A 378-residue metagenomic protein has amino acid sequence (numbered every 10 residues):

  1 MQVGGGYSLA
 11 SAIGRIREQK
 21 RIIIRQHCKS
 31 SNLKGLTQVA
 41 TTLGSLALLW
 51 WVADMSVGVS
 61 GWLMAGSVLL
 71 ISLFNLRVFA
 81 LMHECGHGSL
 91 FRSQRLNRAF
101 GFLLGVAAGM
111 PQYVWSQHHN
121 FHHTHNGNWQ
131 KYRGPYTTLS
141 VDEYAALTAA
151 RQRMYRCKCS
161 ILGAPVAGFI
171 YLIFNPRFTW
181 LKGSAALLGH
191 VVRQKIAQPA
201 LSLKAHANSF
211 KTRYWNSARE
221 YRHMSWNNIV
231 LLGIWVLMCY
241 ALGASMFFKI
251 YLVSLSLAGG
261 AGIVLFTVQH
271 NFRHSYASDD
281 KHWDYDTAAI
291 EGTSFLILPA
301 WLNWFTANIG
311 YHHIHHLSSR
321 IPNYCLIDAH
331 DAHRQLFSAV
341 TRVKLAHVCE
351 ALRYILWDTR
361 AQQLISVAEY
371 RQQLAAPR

Functional and structural regions predicted by a protein language model:
M1-S72, V106-L252, Y324-R378: Non-catalytic, topology-defining segments of multipass membrane proteins
L49, G86, L90-F91, A277 (+1 more regions): Active-site-flanking alpha-helical
I71-F79, L255-A258, F266: Alpha-helical transmembrane segments of multi-pass membrane proteins
V78-H87, W115-G127, L265-H274, F305-I321: Histidine-centered catalytic micro-motifs
L81-A99, T124-S140: Aspartate-rich (DDxxD/NDxxD/DxxxD) Mg2+/diphosphate-binding motifs and their adjoining helix-loop segments
F91-R98, A149-C157, R273-Y285, A300-Y311: Juxtamembrane/interfacial segments around transmembrane helices
F102-L103: Glycine-rich active-site loop/strand segments that organize a redox cofactor
G259, I263-W304, V343: Membrane-interfacial segments at transmembrane helix termini in multi-pass membrane proteins
